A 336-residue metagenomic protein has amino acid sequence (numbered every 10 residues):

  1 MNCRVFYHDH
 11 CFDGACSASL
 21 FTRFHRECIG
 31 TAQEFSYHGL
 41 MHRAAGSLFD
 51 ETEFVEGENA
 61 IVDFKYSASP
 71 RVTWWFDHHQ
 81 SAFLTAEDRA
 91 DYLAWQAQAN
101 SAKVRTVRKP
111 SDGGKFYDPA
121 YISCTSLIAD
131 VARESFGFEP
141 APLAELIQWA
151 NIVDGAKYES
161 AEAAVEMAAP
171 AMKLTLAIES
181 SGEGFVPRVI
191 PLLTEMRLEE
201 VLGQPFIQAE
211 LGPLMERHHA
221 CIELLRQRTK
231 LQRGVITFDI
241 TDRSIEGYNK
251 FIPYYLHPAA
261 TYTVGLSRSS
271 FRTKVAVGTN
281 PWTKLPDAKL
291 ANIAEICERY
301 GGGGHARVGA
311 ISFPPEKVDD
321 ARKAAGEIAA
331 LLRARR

Functional and structural regions predicted by a protein language model:
M1-M167, K230-T241, E246-I252, L256-Y262 (+1 more regions): Replace "Mg2+/Mn2+-dependent" with "divalent metal-dependent
G155-K250: Glycine-rich, Lys/Arg-enriched anion-binding loops that position phosphate/diphosphate groups for phosphoryl
